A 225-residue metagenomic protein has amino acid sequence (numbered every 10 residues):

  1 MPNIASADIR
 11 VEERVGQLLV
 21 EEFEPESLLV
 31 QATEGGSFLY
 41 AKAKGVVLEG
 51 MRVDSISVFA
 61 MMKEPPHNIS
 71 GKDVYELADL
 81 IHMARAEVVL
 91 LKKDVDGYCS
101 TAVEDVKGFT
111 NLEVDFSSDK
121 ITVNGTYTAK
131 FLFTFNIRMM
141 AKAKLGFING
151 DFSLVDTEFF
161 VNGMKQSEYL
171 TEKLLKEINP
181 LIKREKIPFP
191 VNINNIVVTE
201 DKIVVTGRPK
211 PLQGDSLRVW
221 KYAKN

Functional and structural regions predicted by a protein language model:
M1-N225: Extracellular/lumenal and peripheral-membrane lipid-interaction modules
